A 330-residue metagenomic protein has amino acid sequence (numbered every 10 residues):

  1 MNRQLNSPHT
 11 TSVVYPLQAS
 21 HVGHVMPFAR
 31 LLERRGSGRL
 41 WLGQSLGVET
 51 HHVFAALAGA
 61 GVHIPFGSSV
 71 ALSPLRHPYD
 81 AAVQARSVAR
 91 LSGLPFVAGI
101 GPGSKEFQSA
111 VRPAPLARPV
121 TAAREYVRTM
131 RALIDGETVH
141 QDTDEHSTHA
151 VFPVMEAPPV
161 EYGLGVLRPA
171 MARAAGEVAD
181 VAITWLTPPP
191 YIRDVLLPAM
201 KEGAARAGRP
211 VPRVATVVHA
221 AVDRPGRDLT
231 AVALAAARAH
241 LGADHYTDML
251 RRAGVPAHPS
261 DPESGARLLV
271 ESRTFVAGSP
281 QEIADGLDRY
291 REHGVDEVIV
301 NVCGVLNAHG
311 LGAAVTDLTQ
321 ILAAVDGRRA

Functional and structural regions predicted by a protein language model:
M1-A330: Active-site-adjacent structural elements that line small-molecule/cofactor binding pockets in enzymes
